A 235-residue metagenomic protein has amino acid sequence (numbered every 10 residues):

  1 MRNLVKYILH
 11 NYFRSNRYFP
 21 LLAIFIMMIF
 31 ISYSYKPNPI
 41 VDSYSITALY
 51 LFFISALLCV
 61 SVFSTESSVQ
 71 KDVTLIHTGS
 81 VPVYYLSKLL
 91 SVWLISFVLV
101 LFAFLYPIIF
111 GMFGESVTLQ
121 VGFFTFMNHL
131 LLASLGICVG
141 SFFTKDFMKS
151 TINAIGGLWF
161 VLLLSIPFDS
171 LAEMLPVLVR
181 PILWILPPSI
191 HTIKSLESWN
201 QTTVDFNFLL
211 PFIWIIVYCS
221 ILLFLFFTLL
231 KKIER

Functional and structural regions predicted by a protein language model:
M1-N3, L131-G136, P181: Short, membrane-interfacial amphipathic segments enriched in basic
M1-T47, N200-R235: Hydrophobic alpha-helical transmembrane segments
V5-F25, Y50-V60, Y84-L94, L175-I182: Alpha-helical transmembrane segments of integral membrane proteins, especially early/N-terminal helices
I29-I54, L90-W159: Secretory targeting signals
S55-C59, L135-V139, I221-F226: Hydrophobic/aromatic residues in alpha-helical transmembrane segments
V62-L94: Helix-loop-helix units of permease transmembrane domains in multi-pass membrane transporters, especially ABC
T74-L75, G79-Y84, E115-S116, T144-I152 (+1 more regions): Membrane-interface helix-boundary motifs at transmembrane edges
G156-R235: Terminal transmembrane helical anchor/hairpin motif
